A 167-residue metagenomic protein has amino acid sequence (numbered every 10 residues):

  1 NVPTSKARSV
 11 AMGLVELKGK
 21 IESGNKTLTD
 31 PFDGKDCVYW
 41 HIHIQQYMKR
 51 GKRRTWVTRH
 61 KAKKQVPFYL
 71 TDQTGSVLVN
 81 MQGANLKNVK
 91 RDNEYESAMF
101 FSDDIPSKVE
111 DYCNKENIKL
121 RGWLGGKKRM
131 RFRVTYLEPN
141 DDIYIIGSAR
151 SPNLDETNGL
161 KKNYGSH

Functional and structural regions predicted by a protein language model:
S5-K49: Acidic, Ser/Thr-rich low-complexity segments on the non-lumenal side of membrane proteins
C37-H167: Charged, low-complexity helical/coil segments in non-catalytic cytosolic or luminal regions
